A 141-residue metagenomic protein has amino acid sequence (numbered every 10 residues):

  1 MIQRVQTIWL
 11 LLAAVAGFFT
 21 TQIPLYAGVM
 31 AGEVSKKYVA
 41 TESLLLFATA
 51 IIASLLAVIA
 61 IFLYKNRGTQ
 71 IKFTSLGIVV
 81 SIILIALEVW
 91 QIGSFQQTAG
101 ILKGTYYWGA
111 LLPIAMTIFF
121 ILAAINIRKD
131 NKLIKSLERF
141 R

Functional and structural regions predicted by a protein language model:
I2-L56: Interfacial loop at the N-terminal end of multi-pass membrane proteins
Q6, S43, L102-L122: Individual transmembrane alpha-helices with interfacial aromatic-anchor signatures
L10-T20, A50-A60, S81-E88, P113-A123: Helical transmembrane-bundle signal
I23, L63, W90-S94: Helix-loop junctions at the membrane-solvent interface of multi-pass transporters, primarily the C-terminal
V58-I71: Juxtamembrane helix-break-helix junctions at the cytosolic face of small multi-pass alpha-helical membrane proteins
I71-V79: Cytoplasmic-side transmembrane-helix entry/capping segments in multi-pass membrane proteins
L84-L102: Hydrophobic alpha-helical transmembrane segments of integral membrane proteins
A123-R141: Cytosolic juxtamembrane helix at the C-terminal end of the final transmembrane segment
